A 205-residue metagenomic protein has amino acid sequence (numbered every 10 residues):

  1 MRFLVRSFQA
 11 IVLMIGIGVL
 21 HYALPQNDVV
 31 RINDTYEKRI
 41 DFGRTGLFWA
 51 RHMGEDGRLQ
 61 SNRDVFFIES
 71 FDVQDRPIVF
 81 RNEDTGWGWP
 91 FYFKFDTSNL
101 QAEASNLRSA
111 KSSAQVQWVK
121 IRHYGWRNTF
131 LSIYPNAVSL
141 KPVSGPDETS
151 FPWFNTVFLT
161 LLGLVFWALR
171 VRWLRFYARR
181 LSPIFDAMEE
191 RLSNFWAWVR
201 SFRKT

Functional and structural regions predicted by a protein language model:
M1-D34: Hydrophobic secretory-pathway targeting helix
F3, D147-T205: Juxtamembrane interface at the cytosolic side of transmembrane helices
F8-V12, G16, T45-F48, Q117-I121: A short linear-motif detector with a strong N-terminal bias
N27-R108: Membrane-proximal low-complexity regions enriched in glycine and acidic/polar residues
Y92-F95, A104-R108, S144-E148, G163-W167: Glycine-rich loops and low-complexity Gly/Arg-rich segments that provide flexible linkers or classic glycine-based
T97, Y124-R127, P152: Alpha-helix initiation/capping motif
N99-Q101, V138-V143, V157-L161: Short, low-complexity, polar/charged sequence segments that are solvent-exposed and flexible
A104-D147: Extended, hydrophilic extramembrane loops/domains of integral membrane proteins
